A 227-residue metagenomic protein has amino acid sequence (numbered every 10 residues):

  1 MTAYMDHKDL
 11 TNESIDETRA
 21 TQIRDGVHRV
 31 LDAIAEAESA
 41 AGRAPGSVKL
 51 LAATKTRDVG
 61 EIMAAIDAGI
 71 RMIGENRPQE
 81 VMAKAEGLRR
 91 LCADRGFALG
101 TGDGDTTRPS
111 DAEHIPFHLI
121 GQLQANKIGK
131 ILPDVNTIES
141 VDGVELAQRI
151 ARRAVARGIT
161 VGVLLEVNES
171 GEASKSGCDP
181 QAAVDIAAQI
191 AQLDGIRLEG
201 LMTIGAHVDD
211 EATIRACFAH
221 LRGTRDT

Functional and structural regions predicted by a protein language model:
T2-D226: Conserved alpha/beta-domain cores
